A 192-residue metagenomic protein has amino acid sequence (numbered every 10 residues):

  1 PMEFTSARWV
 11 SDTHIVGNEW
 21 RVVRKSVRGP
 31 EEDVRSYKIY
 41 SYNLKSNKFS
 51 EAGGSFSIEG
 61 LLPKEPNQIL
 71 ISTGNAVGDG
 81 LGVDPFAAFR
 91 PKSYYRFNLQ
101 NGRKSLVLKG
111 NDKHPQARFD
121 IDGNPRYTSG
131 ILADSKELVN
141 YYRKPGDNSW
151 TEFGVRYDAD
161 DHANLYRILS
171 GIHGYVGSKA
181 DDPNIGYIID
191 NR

Functional and structural regions predicted by a protein language model:
P1-R192: Beta-propeller folds
